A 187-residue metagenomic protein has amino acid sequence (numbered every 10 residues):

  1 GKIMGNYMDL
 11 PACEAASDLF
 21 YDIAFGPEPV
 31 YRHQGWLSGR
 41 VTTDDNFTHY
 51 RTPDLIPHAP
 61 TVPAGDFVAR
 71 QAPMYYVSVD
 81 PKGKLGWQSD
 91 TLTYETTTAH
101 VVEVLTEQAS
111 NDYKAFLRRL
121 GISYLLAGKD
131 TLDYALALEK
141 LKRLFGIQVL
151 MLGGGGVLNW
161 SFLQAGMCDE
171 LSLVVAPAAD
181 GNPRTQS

Functional and structural regions predicted by a protein language model:
K2-S187: Enzymes that bind and transform nitrogen-containing heteroaromatic metabolites
